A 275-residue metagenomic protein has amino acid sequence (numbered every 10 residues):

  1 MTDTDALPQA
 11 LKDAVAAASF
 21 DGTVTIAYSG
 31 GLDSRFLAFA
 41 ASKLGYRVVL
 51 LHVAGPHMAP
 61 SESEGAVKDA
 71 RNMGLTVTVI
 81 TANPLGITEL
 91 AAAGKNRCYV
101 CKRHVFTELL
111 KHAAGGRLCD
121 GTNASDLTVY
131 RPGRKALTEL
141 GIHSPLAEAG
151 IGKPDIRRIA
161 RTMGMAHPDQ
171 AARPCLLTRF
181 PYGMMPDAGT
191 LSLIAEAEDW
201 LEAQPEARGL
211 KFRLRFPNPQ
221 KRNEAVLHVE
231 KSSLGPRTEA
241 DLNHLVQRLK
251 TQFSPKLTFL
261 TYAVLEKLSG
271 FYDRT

Functional and structural regions predicted by a protein language model:
M1-T162, H244-K256, Y262-T275: ATP-dependent adenylation/nucleotidyltransferase module used to activate substrates
K135-T275: AMP-forming adenylation/ATP pyrophosphatase catalytic core
